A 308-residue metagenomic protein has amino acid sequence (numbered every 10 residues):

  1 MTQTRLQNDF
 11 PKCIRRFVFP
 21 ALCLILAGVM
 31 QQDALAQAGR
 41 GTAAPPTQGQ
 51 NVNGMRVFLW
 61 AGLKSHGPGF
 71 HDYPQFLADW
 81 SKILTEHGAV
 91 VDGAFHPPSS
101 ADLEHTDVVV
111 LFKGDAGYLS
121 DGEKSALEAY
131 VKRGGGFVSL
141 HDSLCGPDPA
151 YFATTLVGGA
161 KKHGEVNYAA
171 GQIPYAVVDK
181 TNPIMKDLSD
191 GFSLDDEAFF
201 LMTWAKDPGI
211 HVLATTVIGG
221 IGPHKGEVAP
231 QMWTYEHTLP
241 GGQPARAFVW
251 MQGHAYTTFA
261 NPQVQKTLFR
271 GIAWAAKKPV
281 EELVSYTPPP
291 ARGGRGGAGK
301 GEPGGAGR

Functional and structural regions predicted by a protein language model:
M1-I14: N-terminal secretory signal peptides that target proteins for export/translocation
F17-D33: Bacterial N-terminal signal peptides
A38-R56, D79-K82, E86, E104 (+2 more regions): Extracellular ligand-binding/catalytic regions of CAZymes and related secreted enzymes and adhesion modules
G41, G164-P244: Catalytic beta-strand/loop cores that center a nucleophilic Ser/Cys/Thr and support acyl-enzyme chemistry
R56-G146: Helical hinge/lid and interdomain linker segments adjacent to catalytic or ligand-binding clefts that mediate domain
K64-S65, S99, A116, L144-C145 (+3 more regions): Short, solvent-exposed loop/turn segments at secondary-structure junctions
G117-D190: A glycine-rich, often tryptophan-bearing local segment used as a flexible ligand/cofactor-contacting loop or short
A153-V157, L194, W204-G209, V264-V280: Oxidoreductase and adenylate-handling cofactor-binding alpha/beta cores
